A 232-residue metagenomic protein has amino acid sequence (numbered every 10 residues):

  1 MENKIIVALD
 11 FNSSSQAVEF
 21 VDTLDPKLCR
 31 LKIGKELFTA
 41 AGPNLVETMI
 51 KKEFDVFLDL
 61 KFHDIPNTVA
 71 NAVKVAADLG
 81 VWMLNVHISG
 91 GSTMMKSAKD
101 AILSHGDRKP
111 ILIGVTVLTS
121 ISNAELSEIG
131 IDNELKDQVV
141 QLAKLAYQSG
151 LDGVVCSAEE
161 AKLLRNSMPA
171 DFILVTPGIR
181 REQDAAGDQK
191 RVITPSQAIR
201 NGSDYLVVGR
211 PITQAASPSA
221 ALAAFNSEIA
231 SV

Functional and structural regions predicted by a protein language model:
E2-N3, D64, T68-A72, A77-D152 (+3 more regions): Conserved anion-binding
N3-L9, L31-I33, V56-L60, L84-V86 (+4 more regions): Hydrophobic faces of well-ordered beta-strands that scaffold small-molecule active sites in alpha/beta enzyme cores
P26, K52, L79, S149 (+1 more regions): Structural motif
P26-K27, K51-F54, I102-K109, M168-F172 (+1 more regions): Short helix-capping segments at alpha-helix termini
P43, S157-N201: A C-terminal functional module that forms or caps the active site or interfaces directly with catalytic machinery
L79-G91, G178-R181, Q189-R191, P195-L222: Glycine-rich phosphate-binding active-site loops on the catalytic face of alpha/beta enzymes
M95-A101, H105, I199, I212-V232: C-terminal helical cap(s) of enzyme catalytic domains, especially alpha/beta-barrels
